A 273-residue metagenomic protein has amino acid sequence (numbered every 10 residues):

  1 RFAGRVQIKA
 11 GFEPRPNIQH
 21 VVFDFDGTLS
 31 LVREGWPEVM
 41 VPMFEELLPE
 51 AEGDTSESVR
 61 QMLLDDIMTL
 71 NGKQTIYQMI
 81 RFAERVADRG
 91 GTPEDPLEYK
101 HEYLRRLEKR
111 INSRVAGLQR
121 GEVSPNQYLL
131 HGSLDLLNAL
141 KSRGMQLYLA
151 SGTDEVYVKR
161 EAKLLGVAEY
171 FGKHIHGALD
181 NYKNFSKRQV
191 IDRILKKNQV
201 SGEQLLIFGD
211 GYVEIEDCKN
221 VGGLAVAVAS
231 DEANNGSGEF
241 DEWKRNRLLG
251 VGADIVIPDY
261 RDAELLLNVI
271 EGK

Functional and structural regions predicted by a protein language model:
G4-Q61: Active-site neighborhood of HAD-like aspartate-dependent phosphohydrolases
M40, E122-Y128, S133-K163, I175-Y182: Substrate-recognition element of Asp-dependent hydrolases with the DxDx(T/V) motif
D65-N126, H131-S142: A metal-dependent, Asp-based hydrolase signature
L97-E98, A168-N184: A short, structured active-site edge motif that brings together acidic residues
L134-S142, L195-K196, I215-V226: Surface-exposed amphipathic alpha-helices with a cationic face
S142-M145, N198-E203, I270: Glycine-rich phosphate-binding loop signature in dinucleotide/nucleotide-binding domains
S151, I207-P258: Acidic, Mg2+-coordinating phosphoryl-transfer loop and its flanking beta/alpha structural elements, shared across
F185-C218: Conserved Lys-Pro-Asp/Glu-containing loop-to-beta segment of HAD-superfamily phosphomonoesterases, centered on
